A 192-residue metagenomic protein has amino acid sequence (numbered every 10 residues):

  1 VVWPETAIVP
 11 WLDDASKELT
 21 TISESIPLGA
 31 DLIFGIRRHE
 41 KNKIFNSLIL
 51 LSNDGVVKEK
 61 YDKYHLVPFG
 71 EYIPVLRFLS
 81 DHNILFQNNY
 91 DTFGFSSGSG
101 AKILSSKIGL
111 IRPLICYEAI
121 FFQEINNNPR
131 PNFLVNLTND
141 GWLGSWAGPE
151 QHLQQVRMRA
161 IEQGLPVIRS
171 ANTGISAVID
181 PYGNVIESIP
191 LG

Functional and structural regions predicted by a protein language model:
V1-G192: Enzyme catalytic cores with a strong preference for nitrogen-chemistry domains
